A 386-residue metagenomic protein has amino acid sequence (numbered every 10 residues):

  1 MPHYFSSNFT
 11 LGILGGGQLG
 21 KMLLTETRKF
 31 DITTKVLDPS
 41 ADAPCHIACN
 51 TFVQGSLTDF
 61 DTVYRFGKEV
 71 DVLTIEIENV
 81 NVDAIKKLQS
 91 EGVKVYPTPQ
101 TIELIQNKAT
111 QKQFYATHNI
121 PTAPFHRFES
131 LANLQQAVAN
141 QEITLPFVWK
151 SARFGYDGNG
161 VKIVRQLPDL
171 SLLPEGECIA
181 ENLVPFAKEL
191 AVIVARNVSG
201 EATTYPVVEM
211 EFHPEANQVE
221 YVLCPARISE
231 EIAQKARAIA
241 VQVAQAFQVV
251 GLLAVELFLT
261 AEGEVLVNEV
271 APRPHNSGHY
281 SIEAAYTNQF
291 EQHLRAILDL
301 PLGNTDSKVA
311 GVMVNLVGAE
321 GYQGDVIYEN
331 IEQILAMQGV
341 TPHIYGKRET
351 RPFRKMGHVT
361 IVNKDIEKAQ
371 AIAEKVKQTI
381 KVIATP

Functional and structural regions predicted by a protein language model:
M1-Q106, T110, A132: ATP-binding N-terminal substructure of ATP-dependent carboxylate-amine bond-forming enzymes
S7, R295-P386: Peripheral (often C-terminal) accessory segments that flank ATP-dependent C-N-forming ligase machineries
F9, A123, N159, K188-L190 (+6 more regions): Change "...and in nucleic-acid phosphodiester-cleaving endonucleases..." to "...and in nucleic-acid processing enzymes
F60-E69, Q135-E142, P168-L172: Short amphipathic alpha-helix with an adjacent loop that forms part of the alpha/beta core around
P97-V161, L167: A conserved helix-loop-beta module that forms one wall/lid of the active-site cleft in ATP-utilizing catalytic domains
G160-E262: Internal nucleotide-binding/catalytic subdomain
K235-V255, A261, A271-Q323: Active-site "cap" helix and flanking loop/linker of ATP-utilizing ligase/carboxylase catalytic domains
